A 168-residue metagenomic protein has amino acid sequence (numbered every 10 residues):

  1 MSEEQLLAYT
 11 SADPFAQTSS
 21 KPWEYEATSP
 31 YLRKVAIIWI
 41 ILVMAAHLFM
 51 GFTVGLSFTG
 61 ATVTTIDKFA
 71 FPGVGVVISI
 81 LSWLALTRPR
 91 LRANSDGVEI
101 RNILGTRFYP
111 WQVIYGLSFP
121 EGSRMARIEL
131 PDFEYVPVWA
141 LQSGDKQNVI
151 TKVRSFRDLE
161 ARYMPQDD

Functional and structural regions predicted by a protein language model:
M1-V63: N-terminal membrane-targeting/pre-transmembrane regions
Y25, G116-L117, Q166: Short secondary-structure junctions
L32, R90-N94, R101-G105, F119 (+3 more regions): Acidic/histidine-enriched, beta-strand-rich ligand/metal-binding domains
W39-F49, A70-A85: Single-pass alpha-helical transmembrane signal-anchor segments
T64-D67, Q147: Residues at secondary-structure transition points
V74-P110: Conserved beta-hairpin
R92, R107-G144: Acidic, Ser/Thr-rich low-complexity segments on the non-lumenal side of membrane proteins
E129-D168: A membrane-cytosol interface segment of integral membrane proteins
